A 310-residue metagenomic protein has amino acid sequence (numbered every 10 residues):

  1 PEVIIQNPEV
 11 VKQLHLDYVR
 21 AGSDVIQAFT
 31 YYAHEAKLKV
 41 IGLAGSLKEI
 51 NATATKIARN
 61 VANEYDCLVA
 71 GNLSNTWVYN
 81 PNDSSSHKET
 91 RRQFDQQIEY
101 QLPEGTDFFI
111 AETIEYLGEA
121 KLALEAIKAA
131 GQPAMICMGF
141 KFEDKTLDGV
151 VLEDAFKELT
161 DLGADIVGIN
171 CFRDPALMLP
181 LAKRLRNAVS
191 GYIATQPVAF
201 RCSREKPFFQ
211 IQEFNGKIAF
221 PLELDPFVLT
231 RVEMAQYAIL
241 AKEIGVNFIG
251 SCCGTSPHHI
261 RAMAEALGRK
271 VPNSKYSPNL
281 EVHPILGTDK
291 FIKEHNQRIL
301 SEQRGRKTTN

Functional and structural regions predicted by a protein language model:
P1-N310: Domain-level signal for soluble alpha/beta catalytic cores
